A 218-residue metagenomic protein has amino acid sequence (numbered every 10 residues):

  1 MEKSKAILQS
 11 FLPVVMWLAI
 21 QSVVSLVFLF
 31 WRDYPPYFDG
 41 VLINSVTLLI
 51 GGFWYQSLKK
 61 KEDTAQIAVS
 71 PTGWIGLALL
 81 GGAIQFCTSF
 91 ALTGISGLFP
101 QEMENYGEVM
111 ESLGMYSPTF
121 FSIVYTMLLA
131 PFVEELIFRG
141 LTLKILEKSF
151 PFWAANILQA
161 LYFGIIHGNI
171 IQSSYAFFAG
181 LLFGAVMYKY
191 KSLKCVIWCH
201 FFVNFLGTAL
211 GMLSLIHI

Functional and structural regions predicted by a protein language model:
I7-Q21, L77-I84: Alpha-helical transmembrane segments
F11-K59: Alpha-helical transmembrane segments in multi-pass membrane proteins
Q21-S25, A160, Q172-H217: Functionally important transmembrane alpha-helices
F53-E62, V186-Y190: Structural signal for the C-terminal ends of transmembrane alpha-helices and the immediately following loop
D63-A130, K148: Juxtamembrane helix-loop-helix connectors linking adjacent transmembrane helices in multi-pass membrane enzymes
F132-I137, L141-T142, N169, F202 (+1 more regions): Active-site His/Glu-centered metal-binding helix of metallohydrolases
V133-L158, A185-S192: Membrane-interface helix/loop boundary segments of multi-pass membrane proteins
F152-H167, F201: Small-polar-interrupted transmembrane alpha-helices in polytopic inner-membrane proteins
